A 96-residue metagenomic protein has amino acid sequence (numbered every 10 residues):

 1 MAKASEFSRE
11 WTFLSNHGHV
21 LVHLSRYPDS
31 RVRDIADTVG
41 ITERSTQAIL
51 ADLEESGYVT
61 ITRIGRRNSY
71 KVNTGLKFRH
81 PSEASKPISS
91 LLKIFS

Functional and structural regions predicted by a protein language model:
E6-H17, R31, R63-K86: Short, cationic-aromatic polyanion-contact patches
G18-V22: Pre-recognition alpha-helix immediately N-terminal to the DNA-recognition helix within helix-turn-helix or winged-helix
H23-Y27: Short amphipathic alpha-helical elements of helix-turn-helix/winged-helix folds
D34-D37, E54-E55: Alpha-helical residues within the helix-turn-helix
R44: Key DNA-contact positions within bacterial/archaeal DNA-binding proteins
L50-A51: Short, hydrophobic-biased segments on the C-terminal half of alpha helices that form "recognition helices"
E54-I64: A short, conserved structural fragment
